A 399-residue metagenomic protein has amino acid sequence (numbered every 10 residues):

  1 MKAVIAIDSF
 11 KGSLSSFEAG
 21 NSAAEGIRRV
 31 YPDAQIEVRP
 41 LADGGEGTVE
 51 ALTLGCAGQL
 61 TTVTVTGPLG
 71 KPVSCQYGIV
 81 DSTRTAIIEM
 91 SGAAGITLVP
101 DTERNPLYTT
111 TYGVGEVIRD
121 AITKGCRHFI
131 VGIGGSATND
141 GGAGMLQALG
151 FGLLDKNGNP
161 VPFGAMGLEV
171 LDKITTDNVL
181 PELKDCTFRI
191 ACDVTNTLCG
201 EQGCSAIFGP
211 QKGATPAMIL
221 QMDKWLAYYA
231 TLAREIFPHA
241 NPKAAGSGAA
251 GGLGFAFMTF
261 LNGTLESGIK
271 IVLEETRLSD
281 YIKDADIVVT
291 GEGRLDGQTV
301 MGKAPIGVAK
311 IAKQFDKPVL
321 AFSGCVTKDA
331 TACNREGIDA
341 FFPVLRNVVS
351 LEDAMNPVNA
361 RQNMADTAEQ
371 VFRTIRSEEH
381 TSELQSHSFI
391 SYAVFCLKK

Functional and structural regions predicted by a protein language model:
M1-I133, A137-S377: N-terminal loops that bind phosphate or other acidic moieties and the adjacent beta-alpha structural core
E378-K399: Single conserved hydrophobic/aromatic residue that forms the stacking wall/gate of nucleotide- or nucleobase-binding
